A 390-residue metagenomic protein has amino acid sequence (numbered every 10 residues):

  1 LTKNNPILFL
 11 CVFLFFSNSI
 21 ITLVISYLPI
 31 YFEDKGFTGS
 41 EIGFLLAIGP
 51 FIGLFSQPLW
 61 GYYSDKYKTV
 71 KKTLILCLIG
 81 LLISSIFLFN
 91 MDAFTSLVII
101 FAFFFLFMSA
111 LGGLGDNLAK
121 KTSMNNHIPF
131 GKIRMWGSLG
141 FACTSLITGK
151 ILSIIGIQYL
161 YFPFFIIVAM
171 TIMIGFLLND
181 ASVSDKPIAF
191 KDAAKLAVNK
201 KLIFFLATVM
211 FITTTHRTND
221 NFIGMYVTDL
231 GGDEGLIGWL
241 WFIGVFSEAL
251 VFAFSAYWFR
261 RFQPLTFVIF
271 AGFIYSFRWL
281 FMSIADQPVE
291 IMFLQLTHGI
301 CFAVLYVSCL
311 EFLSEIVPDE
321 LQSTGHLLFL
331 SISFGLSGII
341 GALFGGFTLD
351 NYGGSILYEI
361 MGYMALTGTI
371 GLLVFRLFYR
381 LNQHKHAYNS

Functional and structural regions predicted by a protein language model:
L1-N4, L177-V209: Juxtamembrane intracellular "pre-TM" segments in multi-pass secondary transporters
T2-P50, L202-L240: Helix-loop boundary and gating motifs at the non-cytosolic
F15, S84, F94-G112, M210 (+1 more regions): Hydrophobic core of transmembrane alpha-helices in multi-pass small-molecule transporters, especially MFS/SLC-type
F32-E33, Y63-S64, M135, K150-I155 (+3 more regions): Interfacial helix-cap and linker-helix signal at transmembrane-aqueous boundaries of multi-pass secondary transporters
F55-T69, L152-S153, L250-Q263, L349-D350: Helix-to-loop junctions at the C-terminal end of transmembrane segments in multipass secondary transporters
K72-I86, T266-L280: Structural signature of the two symmetry-related core transmembrane helices
A102-W136: Cytoplasmic helix-loop-helix junction between adjacent transmembrane helices in 12-TM secondary transporters
L160-F176, L357-R376: Symmetry-related core transmembrane helices of the 12-TM Major Facilitator Superfamily/SLC fold
